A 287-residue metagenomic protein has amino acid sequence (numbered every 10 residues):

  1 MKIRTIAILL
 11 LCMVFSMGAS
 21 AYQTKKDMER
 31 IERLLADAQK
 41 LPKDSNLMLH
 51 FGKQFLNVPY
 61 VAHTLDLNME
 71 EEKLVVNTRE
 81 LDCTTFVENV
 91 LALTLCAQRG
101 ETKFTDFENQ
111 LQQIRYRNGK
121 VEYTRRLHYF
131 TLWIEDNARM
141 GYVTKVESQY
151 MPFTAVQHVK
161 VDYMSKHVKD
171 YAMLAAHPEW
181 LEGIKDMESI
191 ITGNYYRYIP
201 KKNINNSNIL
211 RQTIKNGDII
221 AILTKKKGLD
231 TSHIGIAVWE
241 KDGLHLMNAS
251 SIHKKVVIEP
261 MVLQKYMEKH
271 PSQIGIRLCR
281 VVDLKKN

Functional and structural regions predicted by a protein language model:
M1-A7: Bacterial N-terminal signal peptides that target proteins for export
A7-S16: Bacterial N-terminal signal peptides
M17-K26: Bacterial Sec-dependent signal peptides at the C-terminal "C-region" and cleavage site
D27-N46, L65: Start-of-domain marker
S45-L56: Sequence/structural signature of beta-propeller domains
Y60-R197, W239, M247-S251: Acidic/His-rich structured neighborhood in mature extracellular/periplasmic domains
Y198-L210, T224: Short alpha-helix capping/helix-loop boundary micro-motifs
K215-N287: C-terminal soluble interaction/assembly domains
